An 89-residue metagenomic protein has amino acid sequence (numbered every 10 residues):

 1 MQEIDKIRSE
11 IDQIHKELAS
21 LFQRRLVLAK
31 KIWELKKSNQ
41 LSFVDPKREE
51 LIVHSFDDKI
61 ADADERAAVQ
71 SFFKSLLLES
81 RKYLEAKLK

Functional and structural regions predicted by a protein language model:
M1-K89: Domain-level signature for soluble enzymes in the chorismate/prephenate branch of the shikimate pathway
